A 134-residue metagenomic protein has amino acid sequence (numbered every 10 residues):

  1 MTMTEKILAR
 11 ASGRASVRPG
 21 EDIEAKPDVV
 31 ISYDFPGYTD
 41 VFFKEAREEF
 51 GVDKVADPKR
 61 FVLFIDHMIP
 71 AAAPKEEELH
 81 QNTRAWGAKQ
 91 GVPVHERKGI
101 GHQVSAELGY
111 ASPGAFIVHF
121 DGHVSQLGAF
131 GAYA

Functional and structural regions predicted by a protein language model:
M1-A134: Fe-S-dependent hydro-lyases/dehydratases of central metabolism
